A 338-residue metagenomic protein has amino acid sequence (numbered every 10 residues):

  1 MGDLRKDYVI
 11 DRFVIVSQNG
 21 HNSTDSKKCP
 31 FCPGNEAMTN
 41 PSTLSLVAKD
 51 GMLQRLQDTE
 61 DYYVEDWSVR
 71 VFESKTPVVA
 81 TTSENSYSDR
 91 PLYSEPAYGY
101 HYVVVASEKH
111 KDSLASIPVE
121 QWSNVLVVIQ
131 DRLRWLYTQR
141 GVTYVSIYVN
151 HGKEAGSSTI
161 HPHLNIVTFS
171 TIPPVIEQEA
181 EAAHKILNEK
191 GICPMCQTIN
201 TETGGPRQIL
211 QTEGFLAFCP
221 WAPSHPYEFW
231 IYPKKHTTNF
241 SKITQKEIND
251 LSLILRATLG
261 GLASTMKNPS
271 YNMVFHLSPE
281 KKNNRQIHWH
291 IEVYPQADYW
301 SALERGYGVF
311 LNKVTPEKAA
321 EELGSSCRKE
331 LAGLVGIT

Functional and structural regions predicted by a protein language model:
M1-H161, V167-T238, K246, S264 (+2 more regions): Active-site microenvironments that recognize anionic phosphate/pyrophosphate groups
I209, I243, E247-D250, I254: Alpha-helix N-cap/loop-to-helix boundary motif
D250-N268: Extended C-terminal subregions enriched in glycine
H276: Conserved beta-strand-loop-alpha-helix junction that forms the acyl-donor binding cleft
